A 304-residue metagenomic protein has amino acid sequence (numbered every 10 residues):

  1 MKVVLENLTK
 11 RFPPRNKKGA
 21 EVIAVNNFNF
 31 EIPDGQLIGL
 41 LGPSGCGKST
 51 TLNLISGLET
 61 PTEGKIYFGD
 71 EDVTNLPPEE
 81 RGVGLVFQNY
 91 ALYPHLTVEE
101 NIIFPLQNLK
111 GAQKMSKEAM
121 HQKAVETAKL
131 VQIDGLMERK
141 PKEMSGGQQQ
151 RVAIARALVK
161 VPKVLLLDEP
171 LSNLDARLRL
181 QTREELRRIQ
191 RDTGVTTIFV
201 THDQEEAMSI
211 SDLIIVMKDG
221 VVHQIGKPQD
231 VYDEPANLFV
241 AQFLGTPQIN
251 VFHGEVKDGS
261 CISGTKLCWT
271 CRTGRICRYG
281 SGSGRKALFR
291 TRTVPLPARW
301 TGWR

Functional and structural regions predicted by a protein language model:
L41-P43: The feature captures the beta-strand-to-loop junction immediately N-terminal to the Walker
S49-L52, V152: ABC ATPase nucleotide-binding domain helices that frame the ATP-binding cleft
S56: Helix-to-loop junction immediately C-terminal to a conserved catalytic motif
G64-E71: Conserved ABC transporter NBD signature motif
G82, Q88, L92-F239: ABC ATPase nucleotide-binding domains
H253, D258-R304: Glycine/charge-rich catalytic "coupling/switch" loops of P-loop NTPases
